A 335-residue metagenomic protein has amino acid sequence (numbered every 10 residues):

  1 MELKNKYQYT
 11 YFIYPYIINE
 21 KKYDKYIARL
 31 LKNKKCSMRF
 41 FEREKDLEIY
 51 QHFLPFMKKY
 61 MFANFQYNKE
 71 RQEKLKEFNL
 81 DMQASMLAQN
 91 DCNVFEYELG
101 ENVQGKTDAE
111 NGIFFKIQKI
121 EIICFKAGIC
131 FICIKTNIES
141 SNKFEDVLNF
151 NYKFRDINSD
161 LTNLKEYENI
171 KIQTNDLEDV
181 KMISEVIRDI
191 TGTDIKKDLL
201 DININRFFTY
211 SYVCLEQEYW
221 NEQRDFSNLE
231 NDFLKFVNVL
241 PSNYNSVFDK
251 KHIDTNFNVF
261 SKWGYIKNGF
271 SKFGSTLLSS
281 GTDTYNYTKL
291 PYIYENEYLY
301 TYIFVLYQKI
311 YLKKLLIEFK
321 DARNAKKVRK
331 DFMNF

Functional and structural regions predicted by a protein language model:
M1-E218: N-terminal pre-transmembrane cytosolic regions of membrane proteins
I113, E230, L234-W263: Divalent-cation
Q118-F125, W263-K272: Short, exposed beta-strand/loop patches in secreted or surface proteins that constitute
Y219, F226-S227: A conserved mid-domain beta-alpha-beta active-site/ligand-binding segment of alpha/beta enzyme cores
R224, F273, A322-R323: Short helix-adjacent coil turns
I253-F257, K262, S271, L278 (+2 more regions): Functional cleft and adjacent loop/helix regions within the main domain that mediate ligand binding or catalysis
G269-I310: Function-dense linear segments that define catalytic or interfacial modules in macromolecule-processing proteins
Y294-F335: Membrane-associated alpha-helical segments
